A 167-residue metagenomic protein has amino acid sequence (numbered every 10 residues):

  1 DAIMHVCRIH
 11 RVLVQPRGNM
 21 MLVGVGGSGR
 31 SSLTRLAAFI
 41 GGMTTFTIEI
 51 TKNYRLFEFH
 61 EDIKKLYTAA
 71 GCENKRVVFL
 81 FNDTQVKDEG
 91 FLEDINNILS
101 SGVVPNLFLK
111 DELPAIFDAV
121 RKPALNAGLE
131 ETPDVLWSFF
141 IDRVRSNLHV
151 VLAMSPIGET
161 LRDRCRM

Functional and structural regions predicted by a protein language model:
D1-M167: Conformational switch/transducer regions in large eukaryotic molecular machines and scaffolds
